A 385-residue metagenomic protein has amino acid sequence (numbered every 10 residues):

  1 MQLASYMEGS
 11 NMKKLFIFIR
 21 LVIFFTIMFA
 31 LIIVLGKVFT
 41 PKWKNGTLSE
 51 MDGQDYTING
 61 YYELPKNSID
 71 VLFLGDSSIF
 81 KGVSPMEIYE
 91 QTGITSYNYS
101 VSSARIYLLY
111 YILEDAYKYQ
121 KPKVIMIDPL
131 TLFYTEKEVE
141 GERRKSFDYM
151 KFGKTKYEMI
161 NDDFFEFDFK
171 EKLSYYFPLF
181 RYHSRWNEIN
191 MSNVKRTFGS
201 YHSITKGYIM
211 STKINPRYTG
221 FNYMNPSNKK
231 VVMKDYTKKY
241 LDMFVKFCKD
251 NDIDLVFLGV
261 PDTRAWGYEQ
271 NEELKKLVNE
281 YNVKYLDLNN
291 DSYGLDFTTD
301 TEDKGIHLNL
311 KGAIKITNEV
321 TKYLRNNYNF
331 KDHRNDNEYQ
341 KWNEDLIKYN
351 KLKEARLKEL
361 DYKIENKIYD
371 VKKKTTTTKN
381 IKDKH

Functional and structural regions predicted by a protein language model:
M1-I17: N-terminal Lys/Arg-rich, disordered targeting/topogenic segments
I19-V38: Hydrophobic membrane-insertion alpha-helices, especially the h-region of bacterial N-terminal signal peptides
I32-T95, R105-D115: Membrane/wall-proximal cationic-aromatic binding patches
L74, S78-D162: Membrane-embedded segments
N98-S102, K229, M233, G305: Acidic/histidine-rich helix-loop elements that form or flank divalent-metal/phosphate-binding sites at the catalytic
V124-E136, T197-G294: Conserved, well-ordered alpha-helix/loop/beta-strand core segments that scaffold catalytic motifs
E142-N251, N335-H385: Secreted/periplasmic serine-hydrolase-like ester/acetyl group-modifying domain
E272-D345, N350-D370: C-terminal regions of proteins
